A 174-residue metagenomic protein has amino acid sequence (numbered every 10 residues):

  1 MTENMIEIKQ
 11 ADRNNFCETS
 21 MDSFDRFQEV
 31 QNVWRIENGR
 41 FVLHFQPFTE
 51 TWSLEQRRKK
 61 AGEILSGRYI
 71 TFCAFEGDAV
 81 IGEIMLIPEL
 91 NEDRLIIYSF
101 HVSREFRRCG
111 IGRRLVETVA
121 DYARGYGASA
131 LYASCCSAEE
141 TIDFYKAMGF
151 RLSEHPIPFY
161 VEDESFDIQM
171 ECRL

Functional and structural regions predicted by a protein language model:
M1-E7: Short, Lys/Arg-enriched, disordered terminal segments
E3, S134-A138, M148-R151, H155-L174: C-terminal "cap" of GNAT-fold acetyltransferases
D12-T19, S23-R94, Y98, S103-R104 (+3 more regions): Acetyl-CoA-dependent GNAT
V102, R108-D121, K146-A147: Conserved acetyl-CoA-binding loop-helix of GNAT-fold acetyltransferases
A123-C136: Conserved GNAT acetyl-CoA-binding A-motif
Y126, A147-M148: Structural motif
T141: Helix-turn-helix
